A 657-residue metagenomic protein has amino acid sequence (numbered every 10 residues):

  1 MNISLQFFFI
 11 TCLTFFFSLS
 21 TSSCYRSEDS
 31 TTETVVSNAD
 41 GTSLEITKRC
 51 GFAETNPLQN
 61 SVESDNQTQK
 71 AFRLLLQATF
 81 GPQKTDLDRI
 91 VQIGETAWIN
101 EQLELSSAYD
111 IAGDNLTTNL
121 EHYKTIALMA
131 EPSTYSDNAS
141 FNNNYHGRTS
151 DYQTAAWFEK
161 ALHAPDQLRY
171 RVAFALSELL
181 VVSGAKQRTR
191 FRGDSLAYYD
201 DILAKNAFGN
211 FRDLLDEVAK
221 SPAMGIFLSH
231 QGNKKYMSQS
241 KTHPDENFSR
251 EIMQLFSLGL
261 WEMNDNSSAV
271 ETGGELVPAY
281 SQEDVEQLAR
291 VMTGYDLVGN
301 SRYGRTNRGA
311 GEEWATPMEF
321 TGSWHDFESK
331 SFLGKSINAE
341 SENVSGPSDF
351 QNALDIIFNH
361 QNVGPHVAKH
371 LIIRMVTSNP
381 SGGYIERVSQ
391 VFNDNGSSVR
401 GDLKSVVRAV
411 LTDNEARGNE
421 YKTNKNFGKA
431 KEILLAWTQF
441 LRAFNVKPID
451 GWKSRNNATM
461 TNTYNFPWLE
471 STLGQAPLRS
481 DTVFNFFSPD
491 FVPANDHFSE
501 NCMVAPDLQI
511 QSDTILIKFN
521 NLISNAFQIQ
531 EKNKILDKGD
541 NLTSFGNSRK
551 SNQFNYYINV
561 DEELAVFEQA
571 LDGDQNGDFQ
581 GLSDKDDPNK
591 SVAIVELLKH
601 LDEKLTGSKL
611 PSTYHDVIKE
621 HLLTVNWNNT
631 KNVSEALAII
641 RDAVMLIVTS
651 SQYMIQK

Functional and structural regions predicted by a protein language model:
M1-F9: Bacterial N-terminal signal peptides that target proteins for export
F9-S18: Bacterial N-terminal signal peptides
F17-L58: Bacterial Sec-dependent N-terminal signal peptides
S43-N56, V91, L120, P132-H146 (+2 more regions): Active-site substrate-binding loop specific to GH73 endo-beta-N-acetylglucosaminidase modules in bacterial autolysins
R49-E54, S61, Q67-A78, E101: N-terminal leader/transition segments
A53, F72-T79, L180, H360-G364 (+2 more regions): Flexible, low-complexity segments enriched for small/polar residues
S61-Q69, R148, H163-Y170, H243 (+4 more regions): Structural motif
K70, L76, P82-N206, Q231 (+1 more regions): N-terminal accessory alpha/beta regions
